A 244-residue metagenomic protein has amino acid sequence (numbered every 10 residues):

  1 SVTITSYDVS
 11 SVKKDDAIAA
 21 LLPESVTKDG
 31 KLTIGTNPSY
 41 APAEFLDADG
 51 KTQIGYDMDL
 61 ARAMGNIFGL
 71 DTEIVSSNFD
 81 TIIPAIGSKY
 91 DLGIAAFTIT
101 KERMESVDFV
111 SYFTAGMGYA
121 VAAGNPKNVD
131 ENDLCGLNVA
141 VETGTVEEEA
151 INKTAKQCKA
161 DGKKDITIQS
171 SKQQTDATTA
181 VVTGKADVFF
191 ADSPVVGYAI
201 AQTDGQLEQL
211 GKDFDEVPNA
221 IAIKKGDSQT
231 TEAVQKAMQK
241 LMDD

Functional and structural regions predicted by a protein language model:
V2-D16, N66, N125, L137-N138 (+2 more regions): Extended ligand-binding regions for polar small-molecule ligands
V2-G93: Extracytoplasmic small-molecule ligand-binding "clamshell" domains of the periplasmic binding protein/Venus flytrap
T3-E24, V146-I168, G205, M238-D244: Ligand-binding clefts/hinges and TM-proximal coupling segments of bilobed small-molecule sensing domains
P38-A41, Q53-N66, F97-I99, A115-Q173 (+4 more regions): Bilobed "Venus flytrap"/periplasmic-binding protein-like clamshell domains and structurally analogous long
M64, A85-G87, L134, V181-V182 (+2 more regions): Hydrophobic residues within well-ordered alpha-helices
D71-D133: Acidic, polar ligand-binding/catalytic clefts
T81, F97-M104, N152-K153, V182-E216: A ligand-binding cleft/hinge motif common to bilobed small-molecule-binding domains
F113-V121, G197, A201-Q239: Periplasmic-binding protein-like
